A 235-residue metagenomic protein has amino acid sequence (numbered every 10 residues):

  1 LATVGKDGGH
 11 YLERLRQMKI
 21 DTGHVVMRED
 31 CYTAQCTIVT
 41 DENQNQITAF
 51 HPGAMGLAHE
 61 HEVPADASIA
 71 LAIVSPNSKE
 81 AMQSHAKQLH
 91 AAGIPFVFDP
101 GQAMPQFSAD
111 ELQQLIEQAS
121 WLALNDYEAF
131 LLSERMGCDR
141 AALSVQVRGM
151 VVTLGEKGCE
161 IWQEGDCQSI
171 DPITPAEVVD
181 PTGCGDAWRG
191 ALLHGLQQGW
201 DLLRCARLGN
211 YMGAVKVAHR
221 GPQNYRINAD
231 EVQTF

Functional and structural regions predicted by a protein language model:
L1-G5, M27, E42, H51 (+1 more regions): Cofactor-binding loop segments of dinucleotide-utilizing enzymes, especially the Rossmann-like FAD- and NAD(P)+-binding
L1-Q35, F235: Substrate-binding N-lobe of the ribokinase-like
G23-R28, C36-P76, E80: Conserved phosphate-binding/catalytic loop of the ribokinase/pfkB sugar-kinase fold
T33-C36, N45, K157-C159, W188: Change "...and in nucleic-acid phosphodiester-cleaving endonucleases..." to "...and in nucleic-acid processing enzymes
E62, E80-L89, D110-L115: A short acidic, amphipathic alpha-helical/loop segment
H90-V97, G101-D171, E177: Conserved phosphate/ATP/ADP-binding segment of small-molecule kinases
G137-F235: Conserved phosphate-binding/catalytic region of the ribokinase-like
